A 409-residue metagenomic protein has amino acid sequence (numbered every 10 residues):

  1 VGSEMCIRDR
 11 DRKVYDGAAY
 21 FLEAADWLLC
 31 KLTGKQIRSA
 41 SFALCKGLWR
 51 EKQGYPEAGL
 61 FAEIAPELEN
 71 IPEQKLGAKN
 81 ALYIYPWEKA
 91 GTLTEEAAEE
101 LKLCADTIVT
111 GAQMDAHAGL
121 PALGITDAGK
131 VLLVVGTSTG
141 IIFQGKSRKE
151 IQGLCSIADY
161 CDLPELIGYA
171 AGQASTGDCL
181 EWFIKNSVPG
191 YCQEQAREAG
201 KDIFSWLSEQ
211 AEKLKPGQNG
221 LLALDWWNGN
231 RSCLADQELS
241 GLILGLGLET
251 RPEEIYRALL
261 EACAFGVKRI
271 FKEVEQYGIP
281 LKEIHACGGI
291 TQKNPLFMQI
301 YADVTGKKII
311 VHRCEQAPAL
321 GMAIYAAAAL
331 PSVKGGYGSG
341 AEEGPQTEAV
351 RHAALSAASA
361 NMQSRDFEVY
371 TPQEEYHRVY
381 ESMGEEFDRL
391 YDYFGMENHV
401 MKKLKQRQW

Functional and structural regions predicted by a protein language model:
V1-I7: Single conserved hydrophobic/aromatic residue that forms the stacking wall/gate of nucleotide- or nucleobase-binding
E4, R12-K13, L22, K35 (+5 more regions): Glycine/Thr-rich phosphate-binding loops that ligate phosphate moieties of nucleotide and other phosphorylated ligands
D16-A18, L22, N80-A81, L101-A112: Short loop-beta-helix segment that forms the pyridoxal 5′-phosphate
Q74-G77, A81-A90, T107-T110, A122: Accessory "access/gating" subregions that flank catalytic or transport cores
T94-L103, Q113-K130: Conserved phosphate-binding catalytic cores of ATP/NTP-utilizing and phosphoryl-transfer enzymes
A118-A122, T139-F143, A223: Short beta-strand scaffold segments in enzyme catalytic cores
